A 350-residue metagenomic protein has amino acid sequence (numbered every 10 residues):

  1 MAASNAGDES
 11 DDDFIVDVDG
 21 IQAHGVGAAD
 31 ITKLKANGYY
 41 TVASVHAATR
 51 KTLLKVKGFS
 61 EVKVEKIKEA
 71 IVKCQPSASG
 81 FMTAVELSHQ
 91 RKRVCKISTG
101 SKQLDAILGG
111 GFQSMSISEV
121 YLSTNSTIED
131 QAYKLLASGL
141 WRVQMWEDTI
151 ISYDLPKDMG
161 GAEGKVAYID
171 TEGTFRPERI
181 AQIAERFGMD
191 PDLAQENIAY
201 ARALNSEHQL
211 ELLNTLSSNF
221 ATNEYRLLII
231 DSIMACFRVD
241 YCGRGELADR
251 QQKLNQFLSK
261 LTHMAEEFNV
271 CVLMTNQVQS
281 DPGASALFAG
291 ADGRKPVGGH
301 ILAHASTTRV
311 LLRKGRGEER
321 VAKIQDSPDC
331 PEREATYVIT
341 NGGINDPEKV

Functional and structural regions predicted by a protein language model:
M1-E86: Compact, charge-rich alpha-helical regulatory domains located at protein termini
D30-K35, T52, K57, A70-L193: The Walker A/P-loop phosphate-binding site
T32, A36, A47, K51 (+12 more regions): Solvent-exposed alpha-helical segments within well-ordered globular domains of core cellular machineries
R50, N125, T171-G173, S232-A235 (+2 more regions): Short, ordered loop/turn segments at secondary-structure junctions
A70-S77, I107-G111, S123, D148-G160 (+9 more regions): Conserved, well-folded catalytic cores of nucleic-acid-processing and energy-transducing macromolecular machines
I97-S101, D105, S114, D130 (+5 more regions): Amphipathic alpha-helical transducer elements in NTP-driven molecular machines
G161-Q251: Conserved inter-motif catalytic segment of the P-loop NTP-binding fold
Q251-N255, S259-V350: Phosphate-binding/switch region of NTP-binding enzymes
